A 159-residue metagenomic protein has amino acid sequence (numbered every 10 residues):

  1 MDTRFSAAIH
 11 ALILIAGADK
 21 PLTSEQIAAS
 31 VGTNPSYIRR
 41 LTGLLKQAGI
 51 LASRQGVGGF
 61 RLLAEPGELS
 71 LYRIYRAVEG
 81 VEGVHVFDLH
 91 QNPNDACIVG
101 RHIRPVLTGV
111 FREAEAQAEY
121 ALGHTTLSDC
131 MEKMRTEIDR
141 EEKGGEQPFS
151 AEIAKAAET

Functional and structural regions predicted by a protein language model:
I15-D19, A64-E65: Short helix-capping/hinge SLiMs at alpha-helix to coil transitions
P21-I27: Short acidic, hydrophobic short linear motifs in intrinsically disordered regions
A29, K46-Q47: Alpha-helical residues within the helix-turn-helix
A48-L63: Beta-hairpin "wing" of winged helix-turn-helix
P66-N92: Conserved segment of winged-helix/HTH DNA-binding domains
H90-T159: C-terminal regulatory/oligomerization modules of transcriptional regulators
